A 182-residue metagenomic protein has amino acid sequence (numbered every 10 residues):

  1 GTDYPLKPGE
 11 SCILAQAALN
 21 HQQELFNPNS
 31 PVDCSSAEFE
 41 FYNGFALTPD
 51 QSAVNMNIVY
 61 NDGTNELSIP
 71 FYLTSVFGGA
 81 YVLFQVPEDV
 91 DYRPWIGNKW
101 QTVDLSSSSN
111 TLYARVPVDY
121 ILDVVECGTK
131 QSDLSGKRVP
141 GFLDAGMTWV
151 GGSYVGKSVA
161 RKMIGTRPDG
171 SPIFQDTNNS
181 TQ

Functional and structural regions predicted by a protein language model:
G1-Q175, N179-S180: Solvent-exposed beta-edge/loop recognition patches
